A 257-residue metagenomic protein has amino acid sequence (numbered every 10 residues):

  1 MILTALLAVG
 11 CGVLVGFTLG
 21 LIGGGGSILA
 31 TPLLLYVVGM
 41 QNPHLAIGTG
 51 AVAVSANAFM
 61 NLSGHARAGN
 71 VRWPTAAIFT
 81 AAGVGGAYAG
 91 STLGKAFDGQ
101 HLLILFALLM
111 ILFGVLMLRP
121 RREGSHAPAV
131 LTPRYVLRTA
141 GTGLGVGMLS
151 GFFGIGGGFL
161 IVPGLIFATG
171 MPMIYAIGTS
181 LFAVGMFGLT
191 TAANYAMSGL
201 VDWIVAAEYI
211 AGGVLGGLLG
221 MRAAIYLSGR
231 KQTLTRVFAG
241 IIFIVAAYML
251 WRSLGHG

Functional and structural regions predicted by a protein language model:
M1-T18, T31-P43, S63-L149, F167 (+2 more regions): Juxtamembrane transmembrane-helix boundary motif
I22-T31, G154-G164: Transmembrane helix boundary and interhelical junction motifs in multipass membrane proteins
P43-I47, I177, L181: Small-residue hotspots at the loop-to-helix junctions and early N-terminal turns of transmembrane alpha-helices
T49-S63: Transmembrane alpha-helices of multi-pass small-molecule transport proteins
G50-V54, S180-V184, V205-I210: Short hydrophobic/aromatic, small-residue-rich stretches within specific transmembrane helices of secondary active
S55-A58, I111-G114, G185-G188, A246: Small-residue-rich packing faces within the transmembrane alpha-helices of Major Facilitator Superfamily
G178-L189, F243: Hydrophobic alpha-helical transmembrane segments of multi-pass integral membrane proteins, especially transporters
T191-A196: Membrane-helix boundary/interface segments in integral membrane proteins
